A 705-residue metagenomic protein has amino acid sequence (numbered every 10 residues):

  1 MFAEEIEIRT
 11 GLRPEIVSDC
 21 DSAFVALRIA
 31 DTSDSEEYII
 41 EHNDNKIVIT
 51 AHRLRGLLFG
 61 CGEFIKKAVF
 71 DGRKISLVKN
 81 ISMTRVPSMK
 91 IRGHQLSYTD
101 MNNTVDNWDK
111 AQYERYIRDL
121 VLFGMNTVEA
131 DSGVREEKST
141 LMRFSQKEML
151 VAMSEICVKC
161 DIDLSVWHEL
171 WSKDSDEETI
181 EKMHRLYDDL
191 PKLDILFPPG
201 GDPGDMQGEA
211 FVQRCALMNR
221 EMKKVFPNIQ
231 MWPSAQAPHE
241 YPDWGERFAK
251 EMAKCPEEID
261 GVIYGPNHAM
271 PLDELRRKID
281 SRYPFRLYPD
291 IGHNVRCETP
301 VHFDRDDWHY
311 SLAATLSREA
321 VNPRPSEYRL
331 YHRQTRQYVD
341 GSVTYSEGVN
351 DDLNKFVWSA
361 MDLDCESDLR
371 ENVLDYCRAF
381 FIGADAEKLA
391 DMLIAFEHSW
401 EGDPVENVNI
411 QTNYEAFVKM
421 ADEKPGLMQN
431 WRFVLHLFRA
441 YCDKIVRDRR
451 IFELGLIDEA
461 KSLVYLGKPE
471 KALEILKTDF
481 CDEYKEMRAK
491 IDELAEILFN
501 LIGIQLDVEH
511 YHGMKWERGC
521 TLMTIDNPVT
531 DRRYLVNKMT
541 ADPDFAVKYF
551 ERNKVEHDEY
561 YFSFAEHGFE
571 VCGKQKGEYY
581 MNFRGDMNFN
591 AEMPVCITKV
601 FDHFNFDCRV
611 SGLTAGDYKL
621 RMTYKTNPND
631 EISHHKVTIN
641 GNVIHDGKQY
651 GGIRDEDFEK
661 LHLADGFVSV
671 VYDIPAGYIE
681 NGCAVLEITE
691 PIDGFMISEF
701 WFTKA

Functional and structural regions predicted by a protein language model:
M1-M89: Contiguous, structured surface segment used for ligand recognition
L58, M101-V105, V295: Short, solvent-exposed loop/turn elements at domain surfaces
E63, L275, N354-D362, S633-K636 (+1 more regions): Composition- and surface-driven signal marking solvent-exposed, interaction-prone regions in large proteins
V69-I75, N126, K138-S154, V158-D385 (+4 more regions): Catalytic-core regions of glycoside hydrolase
S97-A111, S172-E177: Active-site mouth loops of central-metabolism enzymes
W108-G133: Catalytic domains of carbohydrate-active enzymes, especially glycoside hydrolases
S346-N354, C365-E556: C-terminal non-catalytic alpha-helical accessory regions
L535-A705: Extracytoplasmic
